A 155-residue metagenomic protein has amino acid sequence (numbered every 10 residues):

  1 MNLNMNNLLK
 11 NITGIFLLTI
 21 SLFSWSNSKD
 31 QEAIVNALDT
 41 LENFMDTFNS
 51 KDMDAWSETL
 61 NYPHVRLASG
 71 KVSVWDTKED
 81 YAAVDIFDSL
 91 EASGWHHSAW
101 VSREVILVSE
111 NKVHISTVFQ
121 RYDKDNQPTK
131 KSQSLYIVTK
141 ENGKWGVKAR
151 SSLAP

Functional and structural regions predicted by a protein language model:
N2-T13: Bacterial N-terminal signal peptides that target proteins for export
L18-E58: Short, low-complexity N-terminal intrinsically disordered segments enriched in polar/charged residues
M53-E104: A solvent-exposed, acidic/Ser-Thr-rich amphipathic alpha-helical stretch
L60, G70-K71, T117-F119, Y136 (+1 more regions): A mature extracytoplasmic/lumenal domain signature
S93, R121-T129: Short, cysteine-centered beta-strand-loop-beta hairpins and adjacent loop/turn segments enriched in charged/polar
H97, N111-F119: A short hydrophobic beta-strand element
V101-I106, F119-R121, Q133-T139: Hydrophobic/aromatic beta-strand elements that line small-molecule binding cavities or substrate pockets in beta-rich
K131-P155: Short beta-strand edge/turn micro-motifs at domain boundaries
